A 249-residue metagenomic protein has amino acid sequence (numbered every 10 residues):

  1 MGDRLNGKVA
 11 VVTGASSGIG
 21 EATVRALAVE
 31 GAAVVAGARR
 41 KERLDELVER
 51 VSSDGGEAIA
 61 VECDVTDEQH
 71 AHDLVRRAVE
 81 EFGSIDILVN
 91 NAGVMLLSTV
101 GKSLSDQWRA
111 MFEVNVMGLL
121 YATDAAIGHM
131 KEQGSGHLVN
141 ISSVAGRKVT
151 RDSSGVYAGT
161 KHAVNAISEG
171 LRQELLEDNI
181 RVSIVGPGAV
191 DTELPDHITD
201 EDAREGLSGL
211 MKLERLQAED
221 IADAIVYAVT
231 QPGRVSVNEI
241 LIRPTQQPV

Functional and structural regions predicted by a protein language model:
V9, S16-S17: Conserved glycine-rich cofactor-binding loop
E30-L47: Conserved glycine-rich Rossmann-like NAD(P)H-binding loop of the short-chain dehydrogenase/reductase
K41-E42, E62-L74, S105: The beta1-alpha1 cofactor-binding region of Rossmann-like NAD(H)/NADP(H)-dependent oxidoreductases
T99-V100, Q107-R109: Substrate-binding pocket helix/loop in short-chain dehydrogenase/reductase
T123, T160: Active-site helix of classical SDR
S143: Residue(s) in the substrate-gating loop at a strand-loop-helix junction that position the organic substrate next
I180, I184-V185, R204-V249: C-terminal helical subdomain
